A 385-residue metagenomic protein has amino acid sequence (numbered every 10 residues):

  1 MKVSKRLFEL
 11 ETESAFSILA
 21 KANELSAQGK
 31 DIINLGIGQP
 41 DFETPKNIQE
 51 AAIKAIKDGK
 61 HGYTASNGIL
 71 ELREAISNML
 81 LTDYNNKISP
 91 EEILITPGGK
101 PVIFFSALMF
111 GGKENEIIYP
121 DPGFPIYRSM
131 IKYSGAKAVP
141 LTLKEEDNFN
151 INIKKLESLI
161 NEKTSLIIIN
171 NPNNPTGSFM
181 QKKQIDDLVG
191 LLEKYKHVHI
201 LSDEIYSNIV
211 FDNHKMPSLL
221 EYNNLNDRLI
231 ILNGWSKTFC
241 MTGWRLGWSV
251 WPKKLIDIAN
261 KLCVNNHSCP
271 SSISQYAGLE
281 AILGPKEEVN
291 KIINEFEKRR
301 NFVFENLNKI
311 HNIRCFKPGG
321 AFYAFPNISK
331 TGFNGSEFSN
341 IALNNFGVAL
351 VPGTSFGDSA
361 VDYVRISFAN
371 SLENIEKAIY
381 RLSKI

Functional and structural regions predicted by a protein language model:
V3, E11-E13, I18, L25-D31 (+4 more regions): PLP-dependent class I/II
N23, S77, L81, A107-L108: Generic structural signal for well-ordered alpha-helical scaffold segments
E43-Y63, S77: Glycine-rich phosphate-binding segment of PLP-dependent enzymes
Y63-P97: Conserved N-terminal alpha-helix of the aminotransferase class I/II PLP-enzyme fold
